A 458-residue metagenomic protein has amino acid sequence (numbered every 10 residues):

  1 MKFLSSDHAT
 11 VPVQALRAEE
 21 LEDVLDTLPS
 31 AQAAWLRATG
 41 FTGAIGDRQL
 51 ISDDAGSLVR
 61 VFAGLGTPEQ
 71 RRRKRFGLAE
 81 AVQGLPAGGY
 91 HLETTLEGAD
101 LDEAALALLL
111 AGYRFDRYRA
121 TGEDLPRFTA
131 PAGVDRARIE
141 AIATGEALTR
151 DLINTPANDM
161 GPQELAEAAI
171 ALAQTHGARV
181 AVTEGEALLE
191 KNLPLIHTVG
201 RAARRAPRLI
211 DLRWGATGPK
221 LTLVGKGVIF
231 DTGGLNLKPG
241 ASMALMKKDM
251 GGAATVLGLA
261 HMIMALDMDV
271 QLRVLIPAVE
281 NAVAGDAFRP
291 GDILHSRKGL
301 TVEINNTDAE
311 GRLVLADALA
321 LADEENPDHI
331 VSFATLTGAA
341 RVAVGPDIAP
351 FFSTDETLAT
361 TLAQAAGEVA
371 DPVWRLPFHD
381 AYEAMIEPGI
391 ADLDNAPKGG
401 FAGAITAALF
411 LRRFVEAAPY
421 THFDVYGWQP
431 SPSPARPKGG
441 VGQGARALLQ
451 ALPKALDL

Functional and structural regions predicted by a protein language model:
M1-G227: Short amphipathic alpha-helical segment within the helicase RecA-like ATPase core that mediates nucleic-acid
A166-L458: A generic structural signal for tightly packed, nonpolar segments enriched in small/aliphatic residues
